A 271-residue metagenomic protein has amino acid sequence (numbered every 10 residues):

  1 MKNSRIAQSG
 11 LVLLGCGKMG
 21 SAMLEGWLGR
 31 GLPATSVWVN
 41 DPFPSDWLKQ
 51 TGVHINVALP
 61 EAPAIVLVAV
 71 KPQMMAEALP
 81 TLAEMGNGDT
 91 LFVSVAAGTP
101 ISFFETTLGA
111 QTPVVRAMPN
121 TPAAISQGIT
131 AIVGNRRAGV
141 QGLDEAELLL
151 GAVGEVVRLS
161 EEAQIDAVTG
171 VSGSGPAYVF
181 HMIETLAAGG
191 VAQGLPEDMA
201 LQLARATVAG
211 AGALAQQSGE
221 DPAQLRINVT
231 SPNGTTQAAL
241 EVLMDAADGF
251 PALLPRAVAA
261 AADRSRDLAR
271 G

Functional and structural regions predicted by a protein language model:
M1-V57, V191-Q193: NAD(P)+-binding Rossmann beta1-loop-alpha1 motif at the extreme N-terminus of oxidoreductases
K2-R5, R205-G271: NAD(P)-dependent Rossmann-like dehydrogenase/reductase catalytic/cofactor-binding core
M23-L24, P44-W47, T51, A58-I132 (+1 more regions): Rossmann-like NAD(P)(H) cofactor-binding subdomain of soluble oxidoreductases
A34-V37, G88-T90, P113, D198: Short acidic capping loops at alpha-helix termini that bridge into adjacent secondary structure
V37, P196-L203, L225, T236: Small-residue helix-packing motif on alpha-helices
M85, F103-P113, I129-A167, F180-Q217 (+1 more regions): Internal alpha-helical scaffold of NAD(P)-dependent oxidoreductase catalytic cores
V115, Q164-G170, P222-I227: Short pre-catalytic strand/loop immediately N-terminal to key active-site residues, enriched for Gly-Thr
